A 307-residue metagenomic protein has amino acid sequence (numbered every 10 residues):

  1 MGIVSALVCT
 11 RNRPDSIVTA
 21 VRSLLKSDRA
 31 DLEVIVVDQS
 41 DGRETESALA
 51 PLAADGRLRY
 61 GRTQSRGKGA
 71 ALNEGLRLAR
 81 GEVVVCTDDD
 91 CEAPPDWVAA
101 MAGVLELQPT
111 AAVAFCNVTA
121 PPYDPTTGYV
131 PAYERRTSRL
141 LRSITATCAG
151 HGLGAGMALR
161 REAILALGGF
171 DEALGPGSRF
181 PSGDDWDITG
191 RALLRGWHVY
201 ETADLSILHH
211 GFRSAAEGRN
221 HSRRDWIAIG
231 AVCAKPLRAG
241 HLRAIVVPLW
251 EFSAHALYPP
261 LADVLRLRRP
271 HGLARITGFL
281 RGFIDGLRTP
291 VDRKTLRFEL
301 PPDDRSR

Functional and structural regions predicted by a protein language model:
M1-S23: N-proximal low-complexity "stem/linker" segments adjacent to membrane-targeting elements
R22-D31: Short, acidic, metal-binding catalytic loop of nucleotide-sugar glycosyltransferases
S23, D38-S47, C91: A conserved acidic beta->alpha catalytic loop
V84: Short aromatic/hydrophobic "clamp" motif used to bind/position activated sugar donors
D96-Y129: Conserved donor NDP-sugar-binding/catalytic core segment of glycosyltransferases
A132-G150: Short, flexible, basic/aromatic active-site loop/helix in glycosyltransferases
G152, P176-G190: Acidic donor-binding loop at a coil-to-helix junction in glycosyltransferase catalytic cores that engages
N220-A228, H241-R307: Non-catalytic, C-terminal membrane-associated alpha-helical segments of glycosyltransferases
